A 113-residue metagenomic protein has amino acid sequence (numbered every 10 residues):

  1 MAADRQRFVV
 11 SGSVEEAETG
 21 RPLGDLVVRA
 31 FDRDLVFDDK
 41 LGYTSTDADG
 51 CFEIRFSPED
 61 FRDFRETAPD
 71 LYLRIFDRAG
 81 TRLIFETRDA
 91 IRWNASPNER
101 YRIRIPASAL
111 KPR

Functional and structural regions predicted by a protein language model:
A2-P112: Beta-strand-dominated extracellular/periplasmic modules and repeats in secreted or surface-exposed proteins
